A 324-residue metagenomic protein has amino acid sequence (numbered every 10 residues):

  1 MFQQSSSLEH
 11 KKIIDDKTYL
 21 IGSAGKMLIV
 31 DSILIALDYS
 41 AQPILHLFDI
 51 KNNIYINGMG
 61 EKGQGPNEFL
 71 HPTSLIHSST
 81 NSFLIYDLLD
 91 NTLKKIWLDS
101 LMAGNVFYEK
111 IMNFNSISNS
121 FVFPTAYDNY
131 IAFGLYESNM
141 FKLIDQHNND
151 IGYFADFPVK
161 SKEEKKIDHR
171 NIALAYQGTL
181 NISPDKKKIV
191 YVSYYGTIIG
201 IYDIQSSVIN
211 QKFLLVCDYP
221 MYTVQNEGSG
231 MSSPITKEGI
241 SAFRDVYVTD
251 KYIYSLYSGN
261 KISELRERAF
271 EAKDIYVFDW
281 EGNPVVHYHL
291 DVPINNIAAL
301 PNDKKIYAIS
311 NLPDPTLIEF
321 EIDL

Functional and structural regions predicted by a protein language model:
M1-G22, N283: A short helix->beta-strand "capping" segment at the edge of beta-propeller domains
M1-H10, Y219-V224, E264: Blade/loop signatures of beta-propeller domains
K11-T18, N57-E68, F107-I117, I151-A173 (+2 more regions): Surface-exposed loop and turn segments in beta-propeller and other repeat-based domains that flank or scaffold
I13-P43, Y247, K251-K261: Beta-strand-rich domains and repeat architectures in extracellular enzymes and scaffolds, especially beta-propellers
S23-L28, T73-S78, S120-Y127, R170-D185 (+2 more regions): Structural signature of eukaryotic scaffold interfaces centered on beta-propeller domains
D90-N91, W97-G134: Asp-box/WD-like beta-propeller blade repeats and closely related beta-sheet repeat scaffolds
D218-G228, W280-P301: Conserved blade-ending motifs and adjacent loop-strand segments that build the rim/top face of beta-propeller domains
T236-V277: Loop/turn-rich, solvent-exposed surfaces of beta-rich toroidal or solenoidal domains
